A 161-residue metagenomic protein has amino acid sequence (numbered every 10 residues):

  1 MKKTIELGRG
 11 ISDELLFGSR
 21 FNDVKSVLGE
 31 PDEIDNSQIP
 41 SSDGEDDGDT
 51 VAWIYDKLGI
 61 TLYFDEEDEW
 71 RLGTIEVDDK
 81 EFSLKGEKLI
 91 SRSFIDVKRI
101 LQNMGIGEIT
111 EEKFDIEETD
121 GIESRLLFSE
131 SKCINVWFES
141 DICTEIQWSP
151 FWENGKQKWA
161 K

Functional and structural regions predicted by a protein language model:
M1-K161: Short helix/turn-capping signatures at newly exposed starts of structured segments
